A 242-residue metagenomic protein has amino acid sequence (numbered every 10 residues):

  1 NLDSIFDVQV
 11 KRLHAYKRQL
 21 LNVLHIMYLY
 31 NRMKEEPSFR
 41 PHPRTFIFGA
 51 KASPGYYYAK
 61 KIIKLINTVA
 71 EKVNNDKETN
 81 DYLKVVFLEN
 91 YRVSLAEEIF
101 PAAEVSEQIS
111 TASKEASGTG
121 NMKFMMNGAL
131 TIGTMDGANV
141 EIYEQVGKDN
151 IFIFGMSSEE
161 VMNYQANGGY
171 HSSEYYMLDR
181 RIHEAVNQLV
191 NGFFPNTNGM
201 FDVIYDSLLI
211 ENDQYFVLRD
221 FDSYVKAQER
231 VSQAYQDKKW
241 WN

Functional and structural regions predicted by a protein language model:
N1-A96: Long, K/E/R/D-enriched contiguous segments that form extended
A15, Q19-N22, I26-L29, N75 (+7 more regions): Intrinsically disordered or highly flexible coil/loop and linker segments, enriched in small and charged/polar residues
R44-F46, L83-V85, V105, L130 (+1 more regions): Structural motif
P101-A103, I109-W240: Catalytic binding pocket for nucleotide-activated donors in carbohydrate/polymer assembly enzymes
